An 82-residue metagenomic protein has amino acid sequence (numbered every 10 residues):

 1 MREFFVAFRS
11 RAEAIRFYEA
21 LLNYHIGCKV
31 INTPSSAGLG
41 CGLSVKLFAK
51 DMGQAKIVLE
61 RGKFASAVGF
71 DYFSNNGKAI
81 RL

Functional and structural regions predicted by a protein language model:
M1, G27, S66-F70: Short flexible/disordered coil segments
R2-F5, R9-R11, I15-Y18, L22-L47 (+1 more regions): Amphipathic, hydrophobic secondary-structure cores in small proteins
A49-L82: C-terminal structural segments of small proteins and small subunits
